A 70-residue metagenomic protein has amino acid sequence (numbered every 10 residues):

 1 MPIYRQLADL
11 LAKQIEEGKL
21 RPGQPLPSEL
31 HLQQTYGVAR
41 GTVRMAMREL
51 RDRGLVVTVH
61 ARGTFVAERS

Functional and structural regions predicted by a protein language model:
M1-V38, M45-R48, D52-V57, R62 (+1 more regions): Extreme N-terminal segment that seeds HTH/winged-HTH DNA-binding domains in transcriptional regulators
